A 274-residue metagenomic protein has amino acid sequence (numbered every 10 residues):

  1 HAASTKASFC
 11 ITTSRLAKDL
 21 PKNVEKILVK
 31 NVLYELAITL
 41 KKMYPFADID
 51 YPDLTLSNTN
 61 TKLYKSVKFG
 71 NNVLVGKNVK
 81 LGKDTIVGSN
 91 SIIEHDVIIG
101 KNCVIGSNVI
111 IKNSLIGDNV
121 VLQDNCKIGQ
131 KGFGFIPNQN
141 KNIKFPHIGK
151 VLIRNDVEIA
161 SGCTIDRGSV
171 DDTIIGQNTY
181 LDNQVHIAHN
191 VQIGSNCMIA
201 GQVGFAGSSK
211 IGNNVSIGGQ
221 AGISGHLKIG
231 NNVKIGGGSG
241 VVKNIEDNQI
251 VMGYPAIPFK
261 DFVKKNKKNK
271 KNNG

Functional and structural regions predicted by a protein language model:
H1-T59, N119, N125-C126, Q130-K144 (+3 more regions): Terminal amphipathic alpha-helical/low-complexity segments used for targeting or macromolecular assembly
T55-P258: Structural signal for interior beta-strand "rungs" in well-ordered beta-sheet cores of soluble enzyme domains
